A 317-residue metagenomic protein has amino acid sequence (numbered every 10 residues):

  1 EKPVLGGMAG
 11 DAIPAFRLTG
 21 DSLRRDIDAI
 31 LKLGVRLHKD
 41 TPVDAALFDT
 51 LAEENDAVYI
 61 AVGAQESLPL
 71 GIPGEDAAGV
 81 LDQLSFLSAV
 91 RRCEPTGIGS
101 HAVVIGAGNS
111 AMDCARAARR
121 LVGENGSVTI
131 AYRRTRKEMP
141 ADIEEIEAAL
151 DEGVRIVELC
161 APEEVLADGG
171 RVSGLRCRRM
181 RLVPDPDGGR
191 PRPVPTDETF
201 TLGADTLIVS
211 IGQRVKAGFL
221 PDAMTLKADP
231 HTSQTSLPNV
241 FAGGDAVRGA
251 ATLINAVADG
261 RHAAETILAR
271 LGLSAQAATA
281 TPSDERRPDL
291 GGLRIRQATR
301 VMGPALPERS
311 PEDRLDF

Functional and structural regions predicted by a protein language model:
E1, H38-E53, V58, E66-P69 (+5 more regions): Rossmann-like dinucleotide/flavin-binding elements
E1-P42, L68, S85, D113-V165 (+4 more regions): Beta1-alpha1 glycine-rich phosphate/pyrophosphate-binding loop at the start of Rossmann-like nucleotide-binding domains
G10-D11, S100, R192-V194, L226 (+2 more regions): Short beta-alpha connecting loops at secondary-structure transitions that line or flank enzyme active sites
K39-V58, A167-F200: Conserved beta-strand-loop-beta-strand element in the redox core of flavoprotein oxidoreductases
S67, E75-A77: Flavin-dependent oxidoreductase catalytic cores
Q83-H101, R178-F200, E308-F317: Surface-exposed acidic, glycine/proline-enriched linker/cap segments that occur as 15-30-residue helix-coil
G153-V165, T199, T266-A278: Phosphate/diphosphate-binding loops
T266-F317: Flexible inter-domain linker/hinge segments
